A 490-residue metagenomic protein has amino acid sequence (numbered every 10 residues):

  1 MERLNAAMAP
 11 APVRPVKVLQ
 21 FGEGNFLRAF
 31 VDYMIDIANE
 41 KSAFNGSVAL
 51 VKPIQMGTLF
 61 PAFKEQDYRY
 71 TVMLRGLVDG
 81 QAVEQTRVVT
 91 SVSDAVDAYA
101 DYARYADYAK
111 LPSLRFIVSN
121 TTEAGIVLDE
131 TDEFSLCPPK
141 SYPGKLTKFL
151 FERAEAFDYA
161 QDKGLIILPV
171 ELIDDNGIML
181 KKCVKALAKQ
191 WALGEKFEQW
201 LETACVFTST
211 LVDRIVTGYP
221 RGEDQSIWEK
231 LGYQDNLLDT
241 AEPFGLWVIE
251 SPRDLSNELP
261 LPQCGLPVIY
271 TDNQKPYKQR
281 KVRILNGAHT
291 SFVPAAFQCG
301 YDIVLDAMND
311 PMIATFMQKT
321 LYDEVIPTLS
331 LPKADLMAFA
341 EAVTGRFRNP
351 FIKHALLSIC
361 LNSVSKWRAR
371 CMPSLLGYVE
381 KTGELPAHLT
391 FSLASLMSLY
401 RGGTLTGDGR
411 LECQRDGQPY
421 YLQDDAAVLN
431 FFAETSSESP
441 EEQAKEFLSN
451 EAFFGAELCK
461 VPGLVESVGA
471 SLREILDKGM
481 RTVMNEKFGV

Functional and structural regions predicted by a protein language model:
M1-V490: Substrate/ligand-engaging "lid" and interaction regions
